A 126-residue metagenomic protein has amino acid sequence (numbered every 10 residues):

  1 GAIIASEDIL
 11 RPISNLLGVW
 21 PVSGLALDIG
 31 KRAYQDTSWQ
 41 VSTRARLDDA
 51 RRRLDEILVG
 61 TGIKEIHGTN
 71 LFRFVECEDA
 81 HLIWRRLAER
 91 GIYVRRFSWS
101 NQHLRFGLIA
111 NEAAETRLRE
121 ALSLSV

Functional and structural regions predicted by a protein language model:
G1, A5, V75, F106: Small/polar loops that bind or transfer phosphate-bearing groups
G1-L58, I63-K64: PLP-dependent aminotransferase class I/II
A26, W39, D79, A114-L118: Residues at alpha-helix caps and immediate loop-helix transition turns in enzyme cores, especially N- and C-cap
D48, D55-R90, L108, E112: Conserved PLP-binding catalytic core of the aspartate aminotransferase-like
H67-T69, S98-N101: Short glycine-enriched loop/turn motifs at secondary-structure junctions
E89-R90, W99-V126: PLP-dependent enzyme catalytic core of the Aspartate aminotransferase-like
V94-R96: Major-groove DNA-recognition helix of helix-turn-helix-type DNA-binding domains
